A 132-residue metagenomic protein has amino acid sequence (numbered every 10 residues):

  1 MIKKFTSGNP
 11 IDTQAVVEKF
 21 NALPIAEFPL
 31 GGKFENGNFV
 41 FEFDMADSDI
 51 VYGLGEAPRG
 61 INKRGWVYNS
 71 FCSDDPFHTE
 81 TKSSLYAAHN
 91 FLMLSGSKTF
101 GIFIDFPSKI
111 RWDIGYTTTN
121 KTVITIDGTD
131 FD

Functional and structural regions predicted by a protein language model:
M1-D132: Catalytic and substrate-binding clefts that recognize carbohydrates or anionic sugar/phosphate headgroups
